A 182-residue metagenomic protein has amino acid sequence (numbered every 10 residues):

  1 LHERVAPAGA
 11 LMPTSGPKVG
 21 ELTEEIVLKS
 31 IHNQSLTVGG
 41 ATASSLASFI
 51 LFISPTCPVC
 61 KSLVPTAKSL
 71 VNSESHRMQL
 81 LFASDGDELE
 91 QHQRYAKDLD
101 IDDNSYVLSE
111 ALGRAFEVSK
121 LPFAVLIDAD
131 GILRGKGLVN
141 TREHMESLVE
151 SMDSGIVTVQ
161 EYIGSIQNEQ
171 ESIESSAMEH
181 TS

Functional and structural regions predicted by a protein language model:
H2-G40: N-terminal "domain-start" segment that seeds a small globular fold
N33, V125-R134, L138: Short, glycine-anchored, charge-dense loop/turn motifs used at functional sites
L36-A67, Q79, A83-S84: Short active-site neighborhood of thiol/selenol oxidoreductases, capturing the structured segment around
A43-S44, F123, N140-E143: A short acidic/small-residue loop/turn micro-motif
T66-E74: Short hydrophobic signal-anchor/transmembrane segments that target glycosyltransferases and glycosylation machinery
H76-Q93, D100-E110: Thiol-based oxidoreductase modules, predominantly thioredoxin-like and allied folds used for disulfide exchange
Y95-D128: Short, internal strand/loop/helix patches that form the active-site neighborhood or redox-interaction surface
I132-S182: Thiol-/selenol-based redox modules, centered on thioredoxin-like and closely related oxidoreductase domains
